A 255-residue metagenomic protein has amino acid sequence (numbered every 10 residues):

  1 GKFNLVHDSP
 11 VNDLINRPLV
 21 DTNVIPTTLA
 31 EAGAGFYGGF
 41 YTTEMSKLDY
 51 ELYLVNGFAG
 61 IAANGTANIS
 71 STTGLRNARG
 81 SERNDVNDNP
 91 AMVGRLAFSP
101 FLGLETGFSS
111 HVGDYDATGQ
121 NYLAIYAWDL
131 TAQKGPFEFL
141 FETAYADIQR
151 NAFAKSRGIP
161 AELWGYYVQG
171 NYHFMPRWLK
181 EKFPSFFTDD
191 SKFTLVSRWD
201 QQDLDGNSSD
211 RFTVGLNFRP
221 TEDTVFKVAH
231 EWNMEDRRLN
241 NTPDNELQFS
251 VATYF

Functional and structural regions predicted by a protein language model:
G1-G60, D88-V93, A97-E105, P160 (+4 more regions): Outer membrane beta-barrel
G1-L29, T143-G165, H230-F249: Outer-membrane beta-barrel translocator/channel fold
E31, N84-N87, D116-N121, P160 (+2 more regions): Solvent-exposed loop/turn segments connecting transmembrane beta-strands in outer-membrane beta-barrel proteins
F36, V168-G170, P243-F255: Outer-membrane beta-barrel "beta-signal"
G60-A117: Loop-centered beta-sheet repeat module
A67-R79, L123, R150-G158, R238-N240: Flexible, solvent-exposed loop segments that connect beta-strands
A97-D205, T253: Detector for outer-membrane/organellar transmembrane beta-barrel domains, recognizing the amphipathic beta-strand
T213-H230: C-terminal closing repeat unit and adjoining cap/tail of repeat-based domains
